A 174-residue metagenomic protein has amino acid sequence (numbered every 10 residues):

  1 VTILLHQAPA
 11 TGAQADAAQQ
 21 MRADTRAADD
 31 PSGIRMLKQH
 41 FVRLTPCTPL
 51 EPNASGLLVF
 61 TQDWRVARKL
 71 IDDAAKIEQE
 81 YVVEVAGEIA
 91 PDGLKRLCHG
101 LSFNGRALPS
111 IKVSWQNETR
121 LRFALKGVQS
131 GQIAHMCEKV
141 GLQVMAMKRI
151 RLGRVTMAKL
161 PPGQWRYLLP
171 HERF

Functional and structural regions predicted by a protein language model:
V1-F174: Basic, flexible Lys/Arg- and Gly-enriched helix-loop patches that mediate nucleic-acid binding at interfaces with rRNA
